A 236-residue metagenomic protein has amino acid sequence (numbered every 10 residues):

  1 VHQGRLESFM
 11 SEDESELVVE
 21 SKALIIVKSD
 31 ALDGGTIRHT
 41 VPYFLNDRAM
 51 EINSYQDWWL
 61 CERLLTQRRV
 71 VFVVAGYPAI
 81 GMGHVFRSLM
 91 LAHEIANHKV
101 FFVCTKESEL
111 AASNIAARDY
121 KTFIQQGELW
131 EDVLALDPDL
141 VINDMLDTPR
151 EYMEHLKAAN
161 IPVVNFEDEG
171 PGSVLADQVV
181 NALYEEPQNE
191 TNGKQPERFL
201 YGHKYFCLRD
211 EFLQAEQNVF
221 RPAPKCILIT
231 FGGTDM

Functional and structural regions predicted by a protein language model:
V1-D47: Conserved core of the sugar-phosphate nucleotidyltransferase
T40, F44-E62, A176-T234: A nucleotide-sugar donor-handling region in carbohydrate enzymes
P42-F44, V71-V74, F123, D144: Short beta-strands and strand-loop turn motifs
Q67-A79: Nucleotide-activated donor-dependent transferases that construct or modify glycoconjugates
V70, V141, I227: Receiver (REC) domain switch-region micro-motif
F72, F101-F102, N165, I229: Structural beta-sheet core signal
Y77-M82, R87-E94, T105-Q195, F199: Active-site and donor-binding regions of nucleotide-sugar-utilizing enzymes
I95-F101: A generic structural motif
